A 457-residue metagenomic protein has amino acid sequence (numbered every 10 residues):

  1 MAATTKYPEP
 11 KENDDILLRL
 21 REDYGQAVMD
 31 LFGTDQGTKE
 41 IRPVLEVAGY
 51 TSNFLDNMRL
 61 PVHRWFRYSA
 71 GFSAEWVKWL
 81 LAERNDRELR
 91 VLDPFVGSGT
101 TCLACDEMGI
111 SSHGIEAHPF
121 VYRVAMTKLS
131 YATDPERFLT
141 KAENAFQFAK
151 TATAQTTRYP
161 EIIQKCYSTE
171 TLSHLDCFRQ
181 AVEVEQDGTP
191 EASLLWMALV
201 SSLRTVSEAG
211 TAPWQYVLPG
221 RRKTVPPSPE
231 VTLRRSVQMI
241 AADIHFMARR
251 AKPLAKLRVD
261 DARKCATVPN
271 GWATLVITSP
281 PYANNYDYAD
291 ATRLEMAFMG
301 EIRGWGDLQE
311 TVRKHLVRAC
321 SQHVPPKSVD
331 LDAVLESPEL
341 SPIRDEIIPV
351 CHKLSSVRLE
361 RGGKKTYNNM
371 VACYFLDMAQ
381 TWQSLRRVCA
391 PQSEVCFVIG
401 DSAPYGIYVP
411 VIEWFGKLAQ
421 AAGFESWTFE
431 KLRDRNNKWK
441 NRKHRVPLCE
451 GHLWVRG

Functional and structural regions predicted by a protein language model:
M1-R19, E83-R87, L103, E107-M108 (+4 more regions): Non-catalytic nucleic-acid substrate-recognition regions in nucleic-acid-modifying enzymes
A2-D86: S-adenosyl-L-methionine
S73, L80-K150, T232-G271, L275-R318 (+2 more regions): Conserved S-adenosyl-L-methionine
L172-T278, A283-D290, P349-C351, G363: SAM-dependent nucleic-acid methyltransferase catalytic core
N284-S384: SAM-dependent methyltransferase catalytic-core segment centered on the flexible catalytic loop and adjoining short
E301-W305, C389-E394: Short glycine-dipeptide loop
T381-P391, A422: Conserved helix-to-beta-strand junction in the class I
A390, R442-G457: Core SAM-dependent methyltransferase catalytic element
